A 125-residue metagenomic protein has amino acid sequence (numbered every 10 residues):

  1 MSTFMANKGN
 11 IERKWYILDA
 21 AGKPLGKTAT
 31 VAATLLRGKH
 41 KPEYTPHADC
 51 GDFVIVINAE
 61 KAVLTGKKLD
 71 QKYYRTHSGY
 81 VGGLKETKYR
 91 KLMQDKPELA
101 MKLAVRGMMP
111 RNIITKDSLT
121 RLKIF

Functional and structural regions predicted by a protein language model:
M1-L103, M109-I114, S118, K123: Ribosome large-subunit tunnel/peptidyl-transferase-proximal elements
